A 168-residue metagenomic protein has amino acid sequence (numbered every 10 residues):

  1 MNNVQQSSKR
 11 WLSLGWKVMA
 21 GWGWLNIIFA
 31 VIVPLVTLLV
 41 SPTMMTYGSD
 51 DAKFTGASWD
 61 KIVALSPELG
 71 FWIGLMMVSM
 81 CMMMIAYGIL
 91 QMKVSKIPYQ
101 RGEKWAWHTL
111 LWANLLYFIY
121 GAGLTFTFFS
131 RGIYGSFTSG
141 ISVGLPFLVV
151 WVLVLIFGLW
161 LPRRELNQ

Functional and structural regions predicted by a protein language model:
N2-Q168: Topology signature of small-to-medium multi-pass alpha-helical membrane proteins
